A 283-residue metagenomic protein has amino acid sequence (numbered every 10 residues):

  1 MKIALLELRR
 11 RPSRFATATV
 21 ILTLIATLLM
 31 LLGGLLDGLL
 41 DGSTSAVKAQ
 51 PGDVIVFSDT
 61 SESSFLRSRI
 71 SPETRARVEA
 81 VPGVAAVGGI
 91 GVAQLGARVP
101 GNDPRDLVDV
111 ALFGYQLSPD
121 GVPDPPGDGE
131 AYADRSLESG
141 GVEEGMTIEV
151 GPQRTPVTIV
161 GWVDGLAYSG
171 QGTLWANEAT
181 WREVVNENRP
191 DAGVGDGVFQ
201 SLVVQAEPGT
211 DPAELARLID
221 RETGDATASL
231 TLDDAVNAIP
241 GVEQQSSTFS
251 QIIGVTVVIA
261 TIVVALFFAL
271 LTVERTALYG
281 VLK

Functional and structural regions predicted by a protein language model:
M1-L29, L40: N-terminal Sec/SRP start-transfer signal
A18, Q244-S247, L278-V281: Residue-level recognition of specific faces of alpha-helices
A18-L28, F249-L266: Alpha-helical transmembrane segments of integral membrane proteins
A26-V108, R221: Hydrophobic, regular-secondary-structure patches
I90-A93, R98-N188: Hydrophobic secondary-structure segments that place a key small or acidic residue at a functional site
V163-T256: Mechanotransmission and gating elements of multispan inner-membrane complexes involved in transport and envelope
I262-K283: Interfacial "coupling" helices/loops that link adjacent transmembrane helices in transporter permeases
